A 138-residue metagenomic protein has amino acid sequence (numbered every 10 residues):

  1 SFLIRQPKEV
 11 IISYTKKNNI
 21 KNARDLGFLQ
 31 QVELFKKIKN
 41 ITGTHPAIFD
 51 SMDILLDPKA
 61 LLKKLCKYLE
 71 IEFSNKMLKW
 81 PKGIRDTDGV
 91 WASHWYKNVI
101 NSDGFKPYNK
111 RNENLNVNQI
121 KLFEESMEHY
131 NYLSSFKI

Functional and structural regions predicted by a protein language model:
S1-K76, G89-V99: PAPS-dependent sulfotransferase catalytic domain
E72-I138: PAPS-dependent sulfotransferases, especially Golgi type II membrane carbohydrate sulfotransferases
